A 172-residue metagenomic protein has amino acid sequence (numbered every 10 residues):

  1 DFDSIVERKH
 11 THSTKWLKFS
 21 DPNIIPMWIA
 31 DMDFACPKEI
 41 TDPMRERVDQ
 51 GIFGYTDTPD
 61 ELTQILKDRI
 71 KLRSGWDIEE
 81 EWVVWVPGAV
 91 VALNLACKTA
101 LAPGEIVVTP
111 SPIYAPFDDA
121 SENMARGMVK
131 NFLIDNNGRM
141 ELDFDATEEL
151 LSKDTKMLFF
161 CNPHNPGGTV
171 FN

Functional and structural regions predicted by a protein language model:
D1-G88, L95: N-terminal small-domain helix-loop-helix segment of the aminotransferase-like
F53-N172: Conserved core of the PLP fold type I
